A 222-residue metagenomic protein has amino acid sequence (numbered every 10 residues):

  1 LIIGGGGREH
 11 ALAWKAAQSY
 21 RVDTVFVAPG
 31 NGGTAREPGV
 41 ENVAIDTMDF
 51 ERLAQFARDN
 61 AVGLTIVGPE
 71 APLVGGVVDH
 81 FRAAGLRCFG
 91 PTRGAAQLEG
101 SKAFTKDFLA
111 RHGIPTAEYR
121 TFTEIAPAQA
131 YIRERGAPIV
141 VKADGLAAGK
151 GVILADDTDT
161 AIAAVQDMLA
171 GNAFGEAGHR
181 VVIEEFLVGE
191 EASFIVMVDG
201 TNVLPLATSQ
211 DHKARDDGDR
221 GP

Functional and structural regions predicted by a protein language model:
L1-G94: ATP-binding N-terminal substructure of ATP-dependent carboxylate-amine bond-forming enzymes
I2, V27-A28, I66-V67, C88-P91 (+5 more regions): General beta-strand structural signal in soluble alpha/beta enzymes
K15, S19, F56, N60 (+5 more regions): Change "in soluble alpha/beta enzymes" to "in soluble alpha/beta proteins
N42-D49, R120-E124, A155: Short acidic-hydrophobic, aromatic-tinged amphipathic segments that line or gate anion-handling sites
F89-G151: A conserved helix-loop-beta module that forms one wall/lid of the active-site cleft in ATP-utilizing catalytic domains
P115-E118, G136-V141, A155-S193, T208: Conserved ATP-binding module of the ATP-grasp superfamily
Y131, I153, A163-D167, E184 (+1 more regions): Beta-strand scaffold of nucleotide-dependent catalytic cores
